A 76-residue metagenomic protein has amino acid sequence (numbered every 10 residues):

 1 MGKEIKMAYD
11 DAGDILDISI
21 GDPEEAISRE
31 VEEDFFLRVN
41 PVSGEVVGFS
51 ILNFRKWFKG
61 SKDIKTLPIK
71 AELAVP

Functional and structural regions predicted by a protein language model:
M1-P76: Small, basic N-terminal interaction modules of short regulatory proteins
